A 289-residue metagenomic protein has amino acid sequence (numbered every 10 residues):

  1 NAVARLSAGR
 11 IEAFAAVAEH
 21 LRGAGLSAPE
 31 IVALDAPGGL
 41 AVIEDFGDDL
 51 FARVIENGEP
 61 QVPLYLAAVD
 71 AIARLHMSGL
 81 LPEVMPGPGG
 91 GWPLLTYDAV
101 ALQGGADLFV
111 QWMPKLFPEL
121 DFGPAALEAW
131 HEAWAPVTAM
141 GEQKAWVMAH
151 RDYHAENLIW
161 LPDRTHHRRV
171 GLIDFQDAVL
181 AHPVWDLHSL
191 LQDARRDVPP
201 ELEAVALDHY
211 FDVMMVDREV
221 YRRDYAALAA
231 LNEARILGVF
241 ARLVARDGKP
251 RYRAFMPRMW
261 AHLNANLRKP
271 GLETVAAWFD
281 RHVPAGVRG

Functional and structural regions predicted by a protein language model:
N1-G104, L108, K115, E119 (+1 more regions): ATP-binding pocket architecture of kinase catalytic cores
G9, P250, A254-G289: Regulatory N- and C-terminal appendages and interdomain linkers associated with kinase/kinase-like NTP transferase
Q61-A68, L102, L127-W130, A230 (+1 more regions): Hydrophobic packing residues in well-ordered alpha-helices of helical domains and bundles
L75, W134-L187, D197: Active-site acidic catalytic loop and adjacent metal/ATP-binding pocket of ATP-dependent phosphoryl transfer enzymes
T96-Y97, R218-A229: All-alpha amphipathic helical-bundle segments outside canonical DNA-binding/catalytic cores that form hydrophobic
A101, F109, A145, H150 (+2 more regions): Secondary-structure capping and boundary motifs in well-ordered enzyme cores
D107-F117, L180-D217, A230-D247, R258-L267: Active-site activation/catalytic loop segments of kinase-like enzymes and analogous catalytic loops in related
M113-E128: Conserved P-loop NTPase mechanochemical-coupling segment
